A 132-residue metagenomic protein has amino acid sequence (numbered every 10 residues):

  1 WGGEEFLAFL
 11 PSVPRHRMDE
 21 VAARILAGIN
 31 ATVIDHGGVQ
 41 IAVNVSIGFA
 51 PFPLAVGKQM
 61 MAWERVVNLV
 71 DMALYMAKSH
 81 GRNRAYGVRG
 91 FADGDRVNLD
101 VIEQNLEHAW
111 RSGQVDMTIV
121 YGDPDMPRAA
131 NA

Functional and structural regions predicted by a protein language model:
W1-E5: Short glycine- and acidic-residue-rich catalytic loops of nucleotidyl-transferase/cyclase enzymes
F6, I25, G90: N-terminal sensory regulatory modules of PAS/LOV and PAS-like folds
F9-M18, G37-Q40, S46-V66, F91-A92: Catalytic strand-loop-helix junctions within cyclic-nucleotide turnover domains
A22-A23, V67: Heptad-repeat coiled-coil signal-transmission/dimerization helices
I29-S46, K78: Catalytic core regions of nucleotide second-messenger enzymes
F52-Y86, D93, V97-Q114: Catalytic-core segments of nucleotide cyclases and related cyclic-nucleotide turnover enzymes
Q104-A132: Non-catalytic regulatory/interaction regions at protein termini and inter-domain linkers
